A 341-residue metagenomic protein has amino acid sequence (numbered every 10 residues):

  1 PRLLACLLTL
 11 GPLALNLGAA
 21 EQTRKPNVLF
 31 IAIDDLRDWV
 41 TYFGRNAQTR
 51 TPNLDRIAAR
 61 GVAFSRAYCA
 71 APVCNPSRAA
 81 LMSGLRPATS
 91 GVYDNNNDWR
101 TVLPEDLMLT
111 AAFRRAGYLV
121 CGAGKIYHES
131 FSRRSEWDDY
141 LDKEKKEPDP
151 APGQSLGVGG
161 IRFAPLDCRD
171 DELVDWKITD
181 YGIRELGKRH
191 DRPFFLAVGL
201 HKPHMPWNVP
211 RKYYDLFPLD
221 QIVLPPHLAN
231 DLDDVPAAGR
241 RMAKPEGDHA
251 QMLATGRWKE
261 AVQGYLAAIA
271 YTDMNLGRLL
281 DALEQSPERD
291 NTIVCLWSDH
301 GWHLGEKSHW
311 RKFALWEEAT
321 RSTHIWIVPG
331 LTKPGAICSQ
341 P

Functional and structural regions predicted by a protein language model:
P1-L7: Bacterial N-terminal signal peptides that target proteins for export
L8, P12, L17-P341: Formylglycine-dependent sulfatase
